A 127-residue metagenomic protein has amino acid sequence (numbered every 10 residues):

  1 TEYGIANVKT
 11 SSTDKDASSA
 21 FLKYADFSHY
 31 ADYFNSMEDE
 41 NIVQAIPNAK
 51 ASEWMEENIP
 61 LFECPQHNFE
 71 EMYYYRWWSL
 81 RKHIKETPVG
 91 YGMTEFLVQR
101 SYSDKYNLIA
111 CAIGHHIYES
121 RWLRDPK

Functional and structural regions predicted by a protein language model:
T1, T10-T13, T87, T94: Residue-identity detector for threonine
T1-Y3, K127: Short secondary-structure capping/junction motifs at helix and strand boundaries
G4-V8, T13-F62: N-terminal pre-domain segments of enzymes
E38-K127: Substrate-binding groove/exosite segments of carbohydrate-active enzymes
